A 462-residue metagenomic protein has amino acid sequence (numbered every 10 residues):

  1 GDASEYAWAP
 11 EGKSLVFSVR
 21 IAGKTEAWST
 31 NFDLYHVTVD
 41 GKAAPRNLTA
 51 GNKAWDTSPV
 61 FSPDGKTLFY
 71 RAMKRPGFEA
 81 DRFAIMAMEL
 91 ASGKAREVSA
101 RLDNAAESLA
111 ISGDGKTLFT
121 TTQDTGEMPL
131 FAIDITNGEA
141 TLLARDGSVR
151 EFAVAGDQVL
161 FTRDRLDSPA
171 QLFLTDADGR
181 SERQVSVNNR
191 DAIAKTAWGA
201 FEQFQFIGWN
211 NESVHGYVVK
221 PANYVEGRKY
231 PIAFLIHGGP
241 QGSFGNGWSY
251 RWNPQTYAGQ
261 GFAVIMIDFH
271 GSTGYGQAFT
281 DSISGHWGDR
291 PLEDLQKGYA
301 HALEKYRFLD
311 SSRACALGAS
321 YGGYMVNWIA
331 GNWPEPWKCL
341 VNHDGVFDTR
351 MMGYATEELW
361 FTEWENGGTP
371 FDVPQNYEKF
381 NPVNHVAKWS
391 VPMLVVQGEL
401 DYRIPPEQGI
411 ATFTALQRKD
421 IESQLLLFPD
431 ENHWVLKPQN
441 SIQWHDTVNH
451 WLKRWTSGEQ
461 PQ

Functional and structural regions predicted by a protein language model:
G1-A3, S18-D33, N47-V60, R71-M86 (+6 more regions): A flexible loop/linker signature enriched in serine peptidases of the S9 family
G1-G23, T121, A140-V225, W252 (+2 more regions): Non-catalytic accessory segments flanking enzyme active sites
L15, G65-F69, T117-L118, V159: Hydrophobic beta-strand positions that form the internal "hydrophobic ladder" of WD40/Gbeta-like beta-propeller blades
T38-K42, E89-G93, D134-G138, D176-R180: Short loop/turn segments that connect beta-strands within beta-propeller blades
K220, R228-G238: Short beta-strand element of the alpha/beta-hydrolase
K229, P240-P254, F269, E407-Q408: The serine-hydrolase catalytic nucleophile loop
N253, A258-G259, M266-Q462: Active-site-proximal cap/loop segments of hydrolase catalytic domains
